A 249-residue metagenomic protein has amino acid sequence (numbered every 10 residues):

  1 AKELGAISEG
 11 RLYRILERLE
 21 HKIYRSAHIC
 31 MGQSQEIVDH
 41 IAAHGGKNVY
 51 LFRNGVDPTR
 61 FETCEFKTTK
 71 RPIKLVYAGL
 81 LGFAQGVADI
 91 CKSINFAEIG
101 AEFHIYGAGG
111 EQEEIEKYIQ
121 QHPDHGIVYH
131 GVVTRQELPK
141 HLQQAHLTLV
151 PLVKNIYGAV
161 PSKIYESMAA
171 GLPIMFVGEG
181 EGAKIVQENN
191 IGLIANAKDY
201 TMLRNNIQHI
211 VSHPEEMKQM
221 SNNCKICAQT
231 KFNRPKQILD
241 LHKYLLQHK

Functional and structural regions predicted by a protein language model:
G10-C30: Membrane-proximal helix-turn-helix segments that form the acceptor-binding/catalytic region of lipid-linked
H28, L142-Y157, L172: Acidic donor-binding loop of glycosyltransferase active sites
E36, G55: Carbohydrate-associated surface elements
K67-I94, H104, S221: Conserved donor-binding/catalytic core segment of Leloir-type glycosyltransferases
H104-Y106, E113-P139: Nucleotide-activated donor-binding/catalytic signature segment of Leloir-type glycosyltransferases, i.e., the conserved
L147-V150, E166-V177, L193: Short hydrophobic beta-strand element within catalytic cores of glycosyltransferases and related nucleotide-activated
E181-Q208, E216: Change "using UDP/GDP/dTDP sugars" to "using nucleotide sugars
M202-N205, H209, E216-K231, Q237-K243: A short, well-ordered alpha-helix in the C-terminal region of glycosyltransferases
